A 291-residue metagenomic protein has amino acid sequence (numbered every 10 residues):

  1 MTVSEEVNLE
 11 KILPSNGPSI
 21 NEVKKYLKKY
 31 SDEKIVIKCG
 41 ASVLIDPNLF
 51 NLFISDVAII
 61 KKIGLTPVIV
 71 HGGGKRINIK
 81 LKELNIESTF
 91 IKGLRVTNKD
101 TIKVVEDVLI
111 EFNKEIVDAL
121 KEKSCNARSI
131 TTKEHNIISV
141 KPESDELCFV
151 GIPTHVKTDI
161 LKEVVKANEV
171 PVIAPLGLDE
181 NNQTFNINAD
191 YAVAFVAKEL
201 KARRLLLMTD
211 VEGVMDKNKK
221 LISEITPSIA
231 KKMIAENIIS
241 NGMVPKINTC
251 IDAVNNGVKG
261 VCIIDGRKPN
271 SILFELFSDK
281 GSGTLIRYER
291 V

Functional and structural regions predicted by a protein language model:
M1-R267, K280, Y288-V291: Nucleotide/pyrophosphate-binding catalytic subdomain
K259, I272-L273: Membrane-helix cytosolic exit motif
L273-E275, S282-T284: Charged catalytic cores and adjacent phosphate/nucleic-acid-binding surfaces used for phosphate/nucleic-acid chemistry
